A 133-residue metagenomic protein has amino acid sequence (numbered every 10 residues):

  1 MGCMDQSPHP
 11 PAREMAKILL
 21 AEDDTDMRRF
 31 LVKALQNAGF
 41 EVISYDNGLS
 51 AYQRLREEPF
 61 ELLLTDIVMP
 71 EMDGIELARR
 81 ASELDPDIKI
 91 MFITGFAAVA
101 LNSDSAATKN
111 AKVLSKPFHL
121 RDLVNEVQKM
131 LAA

Functional and structural regions predicted by a protein language model:
M1-L19, R121-A133: Non-catalytic signal-transmission and effector/linker regions of two-component phosphorelay proteins
D26-N37: Charged docking surfaces used in two-component/phosphorelay signaling
G39-D46, R54: Short hydrophobic/Thr-rich beta-strand motif most characteristic of the beta2 strand and flanking loop of CheY-like
N47-S50, D73-L77: Acidic catalytic/metal-coordinating carboxylates
D66: Active-site residues of response regulator receiver
M69: Receiver (REC) domain active-site loop signature in two-component systems and cognate sites in sensor histidine kinases
E76, F96-S115, R121-K129: Alpha4 helix (beta4-alpha4-beta5 surface) of REC/receiver domains from two-component response regulators
